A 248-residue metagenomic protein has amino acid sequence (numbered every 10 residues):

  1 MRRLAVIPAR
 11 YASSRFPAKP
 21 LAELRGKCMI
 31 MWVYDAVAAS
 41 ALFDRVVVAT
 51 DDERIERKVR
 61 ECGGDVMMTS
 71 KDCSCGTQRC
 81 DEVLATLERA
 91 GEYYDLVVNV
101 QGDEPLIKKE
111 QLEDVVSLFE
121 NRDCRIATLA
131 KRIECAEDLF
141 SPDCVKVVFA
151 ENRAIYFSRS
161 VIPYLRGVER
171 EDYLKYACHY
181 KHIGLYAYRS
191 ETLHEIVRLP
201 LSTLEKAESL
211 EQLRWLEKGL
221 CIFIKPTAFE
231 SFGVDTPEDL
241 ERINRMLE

Functional and structural regions predicted by a protein language model:
R2-A49: N-terminal glycine-rich phosphate-binding loop and ensuing alpha1 helix
A5, V46-V48, V97, A127 (+1 more regions): Hydrophobic/aromatic residues located in beta-strands of well-ordered beta-sheets within soluble catalytic
S14, P105, V147, Y186 (+1 more regions): Residues that recognize and position ribonucleotide moieties
F43, E92-Y94, R122-R125, L220: Short, high-confidence coil segments that cap the C-terminus of an alpha-helix and link into the following beta-strand
E53-V100, E104-D114: Short phosphate-binding loop-to-helix
K108-L199: Conserved core of the sugar-phosphate nucleotidyltransferase
L174-E248: Conserved alpha/beta core of the MobA/IspD/sugar-nucleotide pyrophosphorylase nucleotidyltransferase superfamily
